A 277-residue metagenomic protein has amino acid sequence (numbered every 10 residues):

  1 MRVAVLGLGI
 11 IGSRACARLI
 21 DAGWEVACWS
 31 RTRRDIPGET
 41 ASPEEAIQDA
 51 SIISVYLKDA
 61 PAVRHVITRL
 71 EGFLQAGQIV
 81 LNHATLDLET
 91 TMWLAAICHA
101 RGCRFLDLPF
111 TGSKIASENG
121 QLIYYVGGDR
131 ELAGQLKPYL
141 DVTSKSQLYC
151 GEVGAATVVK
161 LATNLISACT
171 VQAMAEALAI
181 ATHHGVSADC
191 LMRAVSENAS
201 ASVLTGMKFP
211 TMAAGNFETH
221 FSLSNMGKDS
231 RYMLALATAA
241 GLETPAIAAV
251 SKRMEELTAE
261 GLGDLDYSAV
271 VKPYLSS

Functional and structural regions predicted by a protein language model:
M1-V55, K114: NAD(P)+-binding Rossmann beta1-loop-alpha1 motif at the extreme N-terminus of oxidoreductases
A15-C16, L94, Y139, I180: Hydrophobic residues within alpha-helices that form the first helical element adjacent to the glycine-rich loop
C28, V55, N82, F105-D107 (+1 more regions): Hydrophobic residues in well-ordered beta-strands that form the structural core
P43-V55, D59-C103: Rossmann-fold NAD(P) dinucleotide-binding segment
L86-N164: Rossmann-fold dinucleotide-binding core
A155-S277: Helical "substrate-binding/catalytic lid" subdomain of Rossmann-like NAD(P)-dependent dehydrogenases/reductases
